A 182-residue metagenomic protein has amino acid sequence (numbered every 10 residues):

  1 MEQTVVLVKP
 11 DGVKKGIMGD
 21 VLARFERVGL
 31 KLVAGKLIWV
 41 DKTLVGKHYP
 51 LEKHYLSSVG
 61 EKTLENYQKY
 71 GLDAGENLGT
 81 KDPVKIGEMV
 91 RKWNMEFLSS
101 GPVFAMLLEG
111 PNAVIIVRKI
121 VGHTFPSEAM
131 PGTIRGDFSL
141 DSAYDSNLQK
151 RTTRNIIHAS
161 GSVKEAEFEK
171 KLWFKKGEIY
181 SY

Functional and structural regions predicted by a protein language model:
M1-Y182: Non-catalytic terminal and connector segments of soluble metabolic enzymes
